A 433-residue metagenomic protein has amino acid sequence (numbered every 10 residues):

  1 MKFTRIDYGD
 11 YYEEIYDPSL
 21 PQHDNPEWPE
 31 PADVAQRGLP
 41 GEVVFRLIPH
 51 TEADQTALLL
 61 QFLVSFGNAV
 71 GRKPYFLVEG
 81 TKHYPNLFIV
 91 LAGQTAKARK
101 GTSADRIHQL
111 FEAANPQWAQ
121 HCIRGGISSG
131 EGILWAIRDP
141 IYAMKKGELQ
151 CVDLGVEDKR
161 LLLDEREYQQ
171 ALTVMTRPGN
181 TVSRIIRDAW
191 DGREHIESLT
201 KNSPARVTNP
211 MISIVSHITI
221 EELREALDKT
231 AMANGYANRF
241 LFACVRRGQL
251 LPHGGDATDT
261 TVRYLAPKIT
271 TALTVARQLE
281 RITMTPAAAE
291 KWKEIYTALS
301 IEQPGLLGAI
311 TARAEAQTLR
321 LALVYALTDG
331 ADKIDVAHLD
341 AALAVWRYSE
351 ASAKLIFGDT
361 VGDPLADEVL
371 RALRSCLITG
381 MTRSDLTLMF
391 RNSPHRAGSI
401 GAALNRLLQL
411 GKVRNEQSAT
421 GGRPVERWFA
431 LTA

Functional and structural regions predicted by a protein language model:
K2-A433: Phosphate-handling catalytic cores of nucleic-acid transaction enzymes
